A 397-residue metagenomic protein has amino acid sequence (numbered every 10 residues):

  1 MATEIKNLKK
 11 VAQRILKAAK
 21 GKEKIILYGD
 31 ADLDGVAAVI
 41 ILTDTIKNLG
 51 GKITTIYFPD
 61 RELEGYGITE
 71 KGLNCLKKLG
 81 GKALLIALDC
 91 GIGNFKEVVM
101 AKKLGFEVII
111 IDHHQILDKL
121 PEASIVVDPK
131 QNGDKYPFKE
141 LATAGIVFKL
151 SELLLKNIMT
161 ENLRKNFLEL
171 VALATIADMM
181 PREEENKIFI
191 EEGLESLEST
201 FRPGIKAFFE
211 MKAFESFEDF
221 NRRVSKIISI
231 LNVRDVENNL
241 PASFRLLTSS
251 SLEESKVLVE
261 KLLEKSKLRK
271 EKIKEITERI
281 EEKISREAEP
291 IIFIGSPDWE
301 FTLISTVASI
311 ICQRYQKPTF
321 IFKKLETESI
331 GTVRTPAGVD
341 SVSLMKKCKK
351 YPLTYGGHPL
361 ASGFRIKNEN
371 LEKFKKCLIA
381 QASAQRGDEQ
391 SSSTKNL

Functional and structural regions predicted by a protein language model:
M1-L84, L104, E122, L155-S383 (+2 more regions): Hydrophobic helix-and-loop "lid/oligomerization" segment in the mid-to-C-terminal part of catalytic domains
K78-E140, F148-K156: Active-site cavity-forming subdomains of large catalytic enzyme subunits
F95, L141-A144, F148, K187 (+2 more regions): Amphipathic alpha-helical transducer elements in NTP-driven molecular machines
I110, A142-T143, L170-T175: Acidic, glycine-enriched active-site microenvironments
K135-A142, P336, I366: Short alpha-helix boundary/capping segments
